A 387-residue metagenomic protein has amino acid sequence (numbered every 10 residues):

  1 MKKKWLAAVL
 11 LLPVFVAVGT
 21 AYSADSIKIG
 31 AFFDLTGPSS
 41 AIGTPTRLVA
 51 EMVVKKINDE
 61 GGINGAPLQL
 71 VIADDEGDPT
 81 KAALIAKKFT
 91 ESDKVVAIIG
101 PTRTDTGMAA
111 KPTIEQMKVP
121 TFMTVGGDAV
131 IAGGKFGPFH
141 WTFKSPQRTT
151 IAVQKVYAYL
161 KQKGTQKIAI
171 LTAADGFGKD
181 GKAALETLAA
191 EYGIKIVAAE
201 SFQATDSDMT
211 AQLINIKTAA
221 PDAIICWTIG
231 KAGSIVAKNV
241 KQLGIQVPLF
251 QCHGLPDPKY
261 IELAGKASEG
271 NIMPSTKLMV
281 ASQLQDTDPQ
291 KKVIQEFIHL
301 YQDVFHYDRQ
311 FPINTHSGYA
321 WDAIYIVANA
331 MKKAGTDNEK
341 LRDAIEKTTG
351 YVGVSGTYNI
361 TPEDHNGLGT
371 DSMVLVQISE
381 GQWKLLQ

Functional and structural regions predicted by a protein language model:
V9-A17: Bacterial N-terminal signal peptides
A24-I27, R47-L70, A190-G193: Signal peptide-proximal N-terminal region of secreted/periplasmic/extracellular or secretory-lumen proteins
I27-V49, A73-T80, T102-R103, L171-K179 (+2 more regions): Extracytoplasmic "Venus flytrap"
A41-L48, E60-G133, F202-M209, I229 (+1 more regions): Beta-alpha junction/loop-to-helix N-cap segments that form part of ligand/metal-binding clefts
A82, K144-K167, D208-T210, G233 (+2 more regions): Hydrophobic alpha-helical segments within soluble ligand-binding/sensing domains
K94-A199, P248-M273, V280: Extracytoplasmic ligand/sensor domains, especially the bilobed periplasmic-binding protein
V240-G318, Q377, Q382-L385: Extracellular/periplasmic periplasmic-binding protein-like sensory domains
D303-G318, I324-W383: Segments of small-molecule ligand-sensing domains
